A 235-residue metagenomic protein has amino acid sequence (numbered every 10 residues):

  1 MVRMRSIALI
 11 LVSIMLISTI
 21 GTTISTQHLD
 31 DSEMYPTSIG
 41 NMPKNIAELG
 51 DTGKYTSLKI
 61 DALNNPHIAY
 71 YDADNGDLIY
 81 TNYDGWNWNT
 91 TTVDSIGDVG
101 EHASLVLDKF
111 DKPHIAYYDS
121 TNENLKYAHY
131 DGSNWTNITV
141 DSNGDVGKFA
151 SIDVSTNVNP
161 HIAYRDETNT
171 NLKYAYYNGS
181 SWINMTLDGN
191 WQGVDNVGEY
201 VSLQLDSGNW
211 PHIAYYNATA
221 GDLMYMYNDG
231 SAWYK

Functional and structural regions predicted by a protein language model:
M1-I10: N-terminal Sec-pathway targeting helices
L11, M15-T19: Hydrophobic core
S18-M34: Bacterial Sec-dependent signal peptides at the C-terminal "C-region" and cleavage site
L29-K235: Extracellular, repeat-based ectodomains that mediate carbohydrate processing or recognition
